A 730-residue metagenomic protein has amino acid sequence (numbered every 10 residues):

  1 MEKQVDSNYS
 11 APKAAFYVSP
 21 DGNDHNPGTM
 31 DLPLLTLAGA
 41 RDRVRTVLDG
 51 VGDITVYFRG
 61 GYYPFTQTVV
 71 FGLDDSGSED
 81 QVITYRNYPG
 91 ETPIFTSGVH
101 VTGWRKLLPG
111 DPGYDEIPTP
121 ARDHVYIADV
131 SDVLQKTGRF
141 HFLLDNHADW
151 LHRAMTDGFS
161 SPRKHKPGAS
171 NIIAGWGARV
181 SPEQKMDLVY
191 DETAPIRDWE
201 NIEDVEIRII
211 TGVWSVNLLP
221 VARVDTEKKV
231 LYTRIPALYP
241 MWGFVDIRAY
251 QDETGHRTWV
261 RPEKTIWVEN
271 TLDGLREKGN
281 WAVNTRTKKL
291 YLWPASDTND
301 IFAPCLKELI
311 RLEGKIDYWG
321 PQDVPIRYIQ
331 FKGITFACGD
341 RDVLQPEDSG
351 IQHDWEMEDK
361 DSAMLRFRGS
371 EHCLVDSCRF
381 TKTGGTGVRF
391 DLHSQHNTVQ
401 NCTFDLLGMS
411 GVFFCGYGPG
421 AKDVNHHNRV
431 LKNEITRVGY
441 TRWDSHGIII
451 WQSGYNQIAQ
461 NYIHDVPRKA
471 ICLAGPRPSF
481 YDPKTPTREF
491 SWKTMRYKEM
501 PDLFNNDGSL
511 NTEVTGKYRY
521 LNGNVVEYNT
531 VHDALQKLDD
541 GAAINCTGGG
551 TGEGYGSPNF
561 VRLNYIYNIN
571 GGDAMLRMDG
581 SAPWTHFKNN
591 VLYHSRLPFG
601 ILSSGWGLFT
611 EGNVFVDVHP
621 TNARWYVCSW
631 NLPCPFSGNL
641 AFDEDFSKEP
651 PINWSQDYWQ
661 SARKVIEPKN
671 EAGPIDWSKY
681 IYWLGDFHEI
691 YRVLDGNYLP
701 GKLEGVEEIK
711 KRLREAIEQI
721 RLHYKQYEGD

Functional and structural regions predicted by a protein language model:
K3-N8: Short N-terminal "domain-start" leader segments that mark the transition from disordered tails or signal peptides into
P12-G369, L374-R379, N505, T512-E513 (+1 more regions): Extracellular polysaccharide-degrading/modifying enzymes targeting complex plant/algal/animal polysaccharides
A14, G52-V56, Q81-I83, N428 (+3 more regions): Residue-level recognition of the N-termini of beta-strands and the immediately preceding loop/turn
L48-D53, S78-D80, V424-N425, T441-W443 (+2 more regions): Short helix-terminating capping/connector loops at secondary-structure junctions
T55-G60, T84-N87, F331, V430 (+4 more regions): Extended hydrophobic secondary-structure segments that form protein cores and membrane-embedded regions
T66-D74, D80-T84, T585-N697: Predominantly extracellular beta-rich ligand-binding scaffolds that present long acidic/polar faces for carbohydrate
T68-D74, P93-V99, R208-T211, E308-V324 (+14 more regions): Glycine-rich beta-solenoid repeat tracts in large extracellular/virion proteins
R327-C338, E371-G385, Q395-M409, F413 (+9 more regions): Right-handed parallel beta-helix
